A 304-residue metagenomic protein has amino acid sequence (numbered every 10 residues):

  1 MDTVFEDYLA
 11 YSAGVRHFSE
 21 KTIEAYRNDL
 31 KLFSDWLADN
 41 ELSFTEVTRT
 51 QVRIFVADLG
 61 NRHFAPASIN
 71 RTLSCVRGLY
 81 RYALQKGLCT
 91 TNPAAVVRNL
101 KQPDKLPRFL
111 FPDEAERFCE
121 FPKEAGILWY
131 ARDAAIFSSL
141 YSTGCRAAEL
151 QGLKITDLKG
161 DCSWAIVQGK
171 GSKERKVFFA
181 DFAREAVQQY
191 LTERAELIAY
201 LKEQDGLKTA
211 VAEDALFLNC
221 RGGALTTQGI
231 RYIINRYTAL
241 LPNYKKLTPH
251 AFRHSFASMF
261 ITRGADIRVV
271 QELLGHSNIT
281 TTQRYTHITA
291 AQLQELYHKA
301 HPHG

Functional and structural regions predicted by a protein language model:
M1-G304: Conserved catalytic core of the tyrosine transesterase superfamily
